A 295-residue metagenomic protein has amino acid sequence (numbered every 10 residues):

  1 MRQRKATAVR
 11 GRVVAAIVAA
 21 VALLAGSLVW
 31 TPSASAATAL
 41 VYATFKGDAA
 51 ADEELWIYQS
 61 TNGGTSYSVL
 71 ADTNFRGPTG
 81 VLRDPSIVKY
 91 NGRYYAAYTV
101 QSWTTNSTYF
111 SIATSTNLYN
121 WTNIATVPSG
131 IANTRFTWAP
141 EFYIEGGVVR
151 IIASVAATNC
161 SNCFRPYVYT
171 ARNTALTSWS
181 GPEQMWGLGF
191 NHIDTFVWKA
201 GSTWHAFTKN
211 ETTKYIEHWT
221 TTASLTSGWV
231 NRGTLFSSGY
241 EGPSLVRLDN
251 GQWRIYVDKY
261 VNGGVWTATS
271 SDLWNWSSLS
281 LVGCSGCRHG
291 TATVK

Functional and structural regions predicted by a protein language model:
M1-A36: Secretory targeting and sorting signals
A37-K295: Carbohydrate-active catalytic/glycan-binding domains of CAZyme proteins, especially the secreted or lumenal ectodomains
